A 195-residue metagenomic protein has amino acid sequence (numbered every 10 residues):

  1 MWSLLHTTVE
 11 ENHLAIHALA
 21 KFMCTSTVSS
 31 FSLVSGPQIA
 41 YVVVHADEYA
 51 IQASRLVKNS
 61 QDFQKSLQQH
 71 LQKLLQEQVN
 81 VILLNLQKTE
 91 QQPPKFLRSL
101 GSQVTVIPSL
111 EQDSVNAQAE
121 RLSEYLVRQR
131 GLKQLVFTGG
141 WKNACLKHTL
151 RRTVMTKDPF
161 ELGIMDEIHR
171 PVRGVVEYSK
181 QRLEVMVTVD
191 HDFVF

Functional and structural regions predicted by a protein language model:
W2-A40, Y49, Q76-E77, K88-F195: Active-site-adjacent betaalpha module
L14-A20, L56-K58, L83: Short linear motifs at secondary-structure transitions and domain/linker junctions
H45-I51: Metal-dependent nucleic-acid phosphoesterase active-site entry motif
I51-Q61: Acidic/histidine-rich helix-loop elements that form or flank divalent-metal/phosphate-binding sites at the catalytic
S60, Q68-E90: Von Willebrand factor
D62-S66, C145: Conserved alpha-helical elements of sugar-nucleotide-dependent glycosyltransferases
K65-Q72, R151, M155: Surface-exposed alpha-helical segments enriched in charged/polar residues
